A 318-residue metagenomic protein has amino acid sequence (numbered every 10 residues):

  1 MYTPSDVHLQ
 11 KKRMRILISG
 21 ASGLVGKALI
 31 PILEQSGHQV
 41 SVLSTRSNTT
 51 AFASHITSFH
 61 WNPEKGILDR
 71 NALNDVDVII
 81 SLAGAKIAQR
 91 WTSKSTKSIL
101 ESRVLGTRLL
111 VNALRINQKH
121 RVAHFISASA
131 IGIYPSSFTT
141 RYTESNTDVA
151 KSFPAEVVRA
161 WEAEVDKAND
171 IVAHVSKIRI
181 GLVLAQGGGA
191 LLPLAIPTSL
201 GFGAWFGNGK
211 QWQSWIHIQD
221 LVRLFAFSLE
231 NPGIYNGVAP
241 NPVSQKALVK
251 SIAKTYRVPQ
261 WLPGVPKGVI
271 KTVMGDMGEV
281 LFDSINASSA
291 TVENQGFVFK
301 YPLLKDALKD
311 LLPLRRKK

Functional and structural regions predicted by a protein language model:
Y2, P302-K318: Amphipathic terminal alpha-helices
R15, S228-D276, R315-K318: Mid/C-terminal beta-alpha module of Rossmann-like enzyme folds, strongest in SDR-family dehydrogenases/epimerases
I16-S36: N-terminal Rossmann NAD(P)H-binding glycine-rich loop of SDR-like oxidoreductase domains
F52, I56-G106: NAD(P)H-binding glycine-rich loop region in Rossmannoid oxidoreductase-like domains and their noncatalytic homologs
R108-K151: Conserved Rossmann-fold NAD(P)-dependent oxidoreductase catalytic core, especially the SDR/UDP-sugar
S129, A163-Q186: Conserved beta-loop-beta element that borders a ligand/cofactor-binding pocket
I171-A173, L184-P193, F227-Y235: Glycine/proline-rich active-site loop of Rossmann-fold NAD(P)-dependent oxidoreductases
A195-G203, K210-V243: Alpha-helical substrate-binding/gating segment
